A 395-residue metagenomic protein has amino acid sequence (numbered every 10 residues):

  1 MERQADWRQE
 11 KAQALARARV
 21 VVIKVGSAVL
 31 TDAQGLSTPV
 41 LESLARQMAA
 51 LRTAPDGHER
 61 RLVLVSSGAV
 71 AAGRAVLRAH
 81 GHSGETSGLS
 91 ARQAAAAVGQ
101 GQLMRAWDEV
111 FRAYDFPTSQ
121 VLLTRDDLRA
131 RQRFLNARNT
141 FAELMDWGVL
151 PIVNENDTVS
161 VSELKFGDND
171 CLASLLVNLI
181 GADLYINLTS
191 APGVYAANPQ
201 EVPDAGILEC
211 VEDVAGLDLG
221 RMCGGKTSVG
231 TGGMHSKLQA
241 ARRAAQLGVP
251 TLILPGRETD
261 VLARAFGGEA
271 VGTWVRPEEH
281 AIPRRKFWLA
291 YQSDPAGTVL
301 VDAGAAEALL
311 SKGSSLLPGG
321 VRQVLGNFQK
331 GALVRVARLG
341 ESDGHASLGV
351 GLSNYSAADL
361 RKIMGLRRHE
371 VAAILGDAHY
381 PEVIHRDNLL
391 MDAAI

Functional and structural regions predicted by a protein language model:
E2-I395: C-terminal catalytic "cap/lid" subdomain
